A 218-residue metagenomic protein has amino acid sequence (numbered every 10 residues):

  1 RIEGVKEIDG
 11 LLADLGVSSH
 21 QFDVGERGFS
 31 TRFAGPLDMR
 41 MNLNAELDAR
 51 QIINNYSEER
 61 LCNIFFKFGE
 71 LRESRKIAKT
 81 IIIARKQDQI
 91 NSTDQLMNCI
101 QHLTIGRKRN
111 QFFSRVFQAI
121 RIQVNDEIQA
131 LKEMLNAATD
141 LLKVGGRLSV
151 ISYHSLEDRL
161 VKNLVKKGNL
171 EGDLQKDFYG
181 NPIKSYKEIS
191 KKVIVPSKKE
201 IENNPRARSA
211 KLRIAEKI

Functional and structural regions predicted by a protein language model:
R1-I218: S-adenosyl-L-methionine-dependent methyltransferase catalytic core, i.e., the SAM/SAH-binding region
